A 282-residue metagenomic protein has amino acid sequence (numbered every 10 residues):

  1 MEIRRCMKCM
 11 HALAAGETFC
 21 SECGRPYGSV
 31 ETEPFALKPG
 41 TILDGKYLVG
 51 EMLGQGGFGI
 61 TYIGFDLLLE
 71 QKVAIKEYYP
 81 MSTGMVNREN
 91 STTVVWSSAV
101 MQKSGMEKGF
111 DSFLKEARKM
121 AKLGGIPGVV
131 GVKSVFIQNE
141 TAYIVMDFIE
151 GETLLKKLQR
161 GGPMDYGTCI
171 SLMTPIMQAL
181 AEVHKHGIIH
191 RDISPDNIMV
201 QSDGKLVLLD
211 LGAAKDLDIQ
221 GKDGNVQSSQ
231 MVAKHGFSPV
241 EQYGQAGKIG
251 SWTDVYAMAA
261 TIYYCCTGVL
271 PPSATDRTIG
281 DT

Functional and structural regions predicted by a protein language model:
V86-K122: AlphaC helix of the eukaryotic protein kinase fold
S134-V135: Activation-segment/catalytic-loop signature of the eukaryotic protein kinase fold
N139-T153, K157: Conserved short submotifs of the Hanks-type protein kinase catalytic core that shape the nucleotide-binding pocket
L172-M173: Activation segment signature within eukaryotic-like protein kinase domains
I176-I188: Protein kinase catalytic-loop region centered on the HRD/HxD motif
N225-E241: Conserved activation segment of eukaryotic-like protein kinases, specifically the C-terminal portion of the activation
E241-S251: Conserved end of the kinase activation segment
